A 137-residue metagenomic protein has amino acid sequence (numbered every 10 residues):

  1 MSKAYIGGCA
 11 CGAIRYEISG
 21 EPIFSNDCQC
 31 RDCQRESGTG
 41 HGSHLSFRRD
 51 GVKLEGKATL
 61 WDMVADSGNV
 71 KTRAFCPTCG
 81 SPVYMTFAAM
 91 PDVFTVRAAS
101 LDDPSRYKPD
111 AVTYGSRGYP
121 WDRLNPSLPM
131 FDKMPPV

Functional and structural regions predicted by a protein language model:
M1-V137: A short Gly-Trp-Pro
